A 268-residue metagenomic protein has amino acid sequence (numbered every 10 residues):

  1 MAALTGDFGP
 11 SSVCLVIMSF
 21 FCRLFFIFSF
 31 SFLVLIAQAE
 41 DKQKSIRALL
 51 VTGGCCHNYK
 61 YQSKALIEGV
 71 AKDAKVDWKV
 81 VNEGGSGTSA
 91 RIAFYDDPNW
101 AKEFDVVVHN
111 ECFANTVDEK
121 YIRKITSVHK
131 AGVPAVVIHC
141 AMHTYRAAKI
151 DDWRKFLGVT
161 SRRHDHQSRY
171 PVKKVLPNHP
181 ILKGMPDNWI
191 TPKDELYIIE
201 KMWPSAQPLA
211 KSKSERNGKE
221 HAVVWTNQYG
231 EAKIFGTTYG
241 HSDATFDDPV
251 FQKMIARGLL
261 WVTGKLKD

Functional and structural regions predicted by a protein language model:
M1-C22: N-terminal secretory signal peptides that target proteins for export/translocation
C22-V34: Bacterial N-terminal signal peptides
L35-A39: Sec/Tat signal peptide C-region and signal peptidase I cleavage site
D41, R47-V51, Y59-V137, A141-H143: Helical hinge/lid and interdomain linker segments adjacent to catalytic or ligand-binding clefts that mediate domain
D41-S45, K72, K102, R216-H221 (+1 more regions): Extracellular ligand-binding/catalytic regions of CAZymes and related secreted enzymes and adhesion modules
G53-C56, Q167-R169, H241-D248: Active-site rim elements
A71, V76-K79, E103, R162 (+1 more regions): Catalytic beta-strand/loop cores that center a nucleophilic Ser/Cys/Thr and support acyl-enzyme chemistry
A114-G184: A glycine-rich, often tryptophan-bearing local segment used as a flexible ligand/cofactor-contacting loop or short
